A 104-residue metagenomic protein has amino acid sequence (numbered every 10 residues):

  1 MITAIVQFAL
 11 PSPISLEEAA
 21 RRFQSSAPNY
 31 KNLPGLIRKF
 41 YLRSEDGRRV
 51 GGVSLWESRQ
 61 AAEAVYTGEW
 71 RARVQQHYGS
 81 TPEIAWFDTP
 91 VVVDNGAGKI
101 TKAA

Functional and structural regions predicted by a protein language model:
M1-V50, R59-G68, H77-A104: Short S/T/G/P-rich N-terminal loop/turn motif that feeds into the first structured element of a domain
W70-A72: Glycine-rich, phosphate-binding/catalytic loops in enzymes
